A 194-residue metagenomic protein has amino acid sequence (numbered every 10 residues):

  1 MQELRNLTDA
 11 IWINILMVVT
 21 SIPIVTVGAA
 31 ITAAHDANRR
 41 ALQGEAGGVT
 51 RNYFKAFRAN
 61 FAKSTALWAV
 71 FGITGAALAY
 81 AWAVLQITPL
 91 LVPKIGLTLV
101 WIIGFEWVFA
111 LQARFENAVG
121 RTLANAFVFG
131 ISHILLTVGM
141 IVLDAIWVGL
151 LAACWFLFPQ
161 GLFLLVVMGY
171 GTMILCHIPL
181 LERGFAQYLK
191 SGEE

Functional and structural regions predicted by a protein language model:
M1-I95, W101-E194: Helix-coil boundary and N-terminal low-complexity module in membrane systems
